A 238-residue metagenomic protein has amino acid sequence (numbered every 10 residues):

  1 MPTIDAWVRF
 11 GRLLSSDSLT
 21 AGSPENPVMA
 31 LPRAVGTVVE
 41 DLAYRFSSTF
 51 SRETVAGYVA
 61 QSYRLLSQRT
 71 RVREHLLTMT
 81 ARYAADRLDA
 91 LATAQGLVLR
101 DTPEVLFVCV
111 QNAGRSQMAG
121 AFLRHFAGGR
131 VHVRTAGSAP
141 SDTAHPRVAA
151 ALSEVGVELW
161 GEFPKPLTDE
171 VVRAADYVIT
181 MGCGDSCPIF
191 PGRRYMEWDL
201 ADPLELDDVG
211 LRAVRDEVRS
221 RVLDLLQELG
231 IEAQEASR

Functional and structural regions predicted by a protein language model:
P2-E25, A34-T37, D41, F50-S51 (+3 more regions): Basic, alpha-helical nucleic-acid-binding regions used in initiation and control of genome expression
N26-V28, Y44, C187-R238: Phosphate-binding/catalytic loops
Y63, Q68-D101: Short, charged early-sequence alpha-helical segments and their helix-coil boundaries
A90-D169: Conserved active-site segments centered on acidic
A113, C183-S186: Short glycine-rich anion-binding loops that position phosphate/pyrophosphate groups of nucleotides and phosphorylated
V172-R173: A short, aliphatic-rich alpha-helical micro-motif
D176: Conserved acidic residues
